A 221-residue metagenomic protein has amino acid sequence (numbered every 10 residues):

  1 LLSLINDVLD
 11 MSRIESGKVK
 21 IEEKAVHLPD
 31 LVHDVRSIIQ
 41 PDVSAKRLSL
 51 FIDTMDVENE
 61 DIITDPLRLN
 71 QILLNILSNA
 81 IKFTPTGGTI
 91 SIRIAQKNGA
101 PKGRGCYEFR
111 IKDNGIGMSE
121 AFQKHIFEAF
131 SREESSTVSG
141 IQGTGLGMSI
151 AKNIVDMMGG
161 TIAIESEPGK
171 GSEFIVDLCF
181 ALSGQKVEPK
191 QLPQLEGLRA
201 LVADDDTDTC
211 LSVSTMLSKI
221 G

Functional and structural regions predicted by a protein language model:
L1-M11, L31, M158: Coiled-coil phosphoacceptor/dimerization helix of two-component systems
S12-E23: Helix-loop junction within the histidine kinase core
E22-H27, S44, S49-E60, K97: Conserved catalytic submotifs in the C-terminal HATPase_c
E22-S37, S49, N70, L201: A conserved beta-strand-to-alpha-helix junction within the catalytic ATP-binding
L28, G117-H125: Short helix N-cap motif at coil->helix boundaries in the Bergerat
A45, P101-G105, A121, I175-D204: Disordered, acidic interdomain junction associated with two-component signaling
G159-E165: Glycine-rich ATP-binding loops of the HATPase_c
